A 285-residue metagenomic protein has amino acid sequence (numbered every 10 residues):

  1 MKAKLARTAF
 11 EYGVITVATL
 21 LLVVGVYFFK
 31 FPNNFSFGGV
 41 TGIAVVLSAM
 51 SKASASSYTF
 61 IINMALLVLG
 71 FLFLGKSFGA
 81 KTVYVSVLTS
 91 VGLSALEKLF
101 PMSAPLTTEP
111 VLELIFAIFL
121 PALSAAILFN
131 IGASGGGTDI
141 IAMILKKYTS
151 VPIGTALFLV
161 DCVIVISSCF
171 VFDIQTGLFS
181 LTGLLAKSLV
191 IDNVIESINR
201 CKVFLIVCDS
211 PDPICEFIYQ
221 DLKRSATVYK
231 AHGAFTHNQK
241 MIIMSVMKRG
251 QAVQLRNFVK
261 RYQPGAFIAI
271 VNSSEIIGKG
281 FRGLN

Functional and structural regions predicted by a protein language model:
M1-S210, D221: Core subunits and conserved enzymes of cellular information-processing and envelope-translocation systems across
M50, L123, V151, T155-V160 (+3 more regions): Positively charged, small/polar-rich N-terminal and surface patches that mediate targeting and assembly and bind
